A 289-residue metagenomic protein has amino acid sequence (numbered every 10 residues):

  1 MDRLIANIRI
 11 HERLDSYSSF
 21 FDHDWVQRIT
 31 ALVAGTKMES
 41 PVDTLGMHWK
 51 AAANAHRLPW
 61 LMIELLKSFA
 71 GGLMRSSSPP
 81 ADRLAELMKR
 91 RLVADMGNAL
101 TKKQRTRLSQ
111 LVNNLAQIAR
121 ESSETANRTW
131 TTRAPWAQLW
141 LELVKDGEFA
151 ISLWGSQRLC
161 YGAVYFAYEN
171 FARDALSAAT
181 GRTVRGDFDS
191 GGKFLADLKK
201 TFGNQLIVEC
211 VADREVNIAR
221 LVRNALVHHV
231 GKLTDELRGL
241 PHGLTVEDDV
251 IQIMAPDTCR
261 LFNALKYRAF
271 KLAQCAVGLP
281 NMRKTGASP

Functional and structural regions predicted by a protein language model:
M1-G162, C210-L221, L237-P241, T245-P289: Extended intrinsically disordered or low-complexity regions, especially N/C-terminal cytosolic tails and loops, rather
W136-A137, R158-L195: Short, contiguous, well-structured surface segments enriched in hydrophobic/aromatic residues
E169-T180, N224-R238, F270, Q274-V277: Charged/polar positions within long, soluble alpha-helices
T180-G181, G203, I207, Q274 (+1 more regions): Residue-level recognition of short, structured coil/turn motifs that connect secondary structure elements
T183-T201, D235-I251: Short, charged amphipathic alpha-helical segments flanked by flexible coils
L198-E236: Short, mixed-charge amphipathic alpha-helical segments
